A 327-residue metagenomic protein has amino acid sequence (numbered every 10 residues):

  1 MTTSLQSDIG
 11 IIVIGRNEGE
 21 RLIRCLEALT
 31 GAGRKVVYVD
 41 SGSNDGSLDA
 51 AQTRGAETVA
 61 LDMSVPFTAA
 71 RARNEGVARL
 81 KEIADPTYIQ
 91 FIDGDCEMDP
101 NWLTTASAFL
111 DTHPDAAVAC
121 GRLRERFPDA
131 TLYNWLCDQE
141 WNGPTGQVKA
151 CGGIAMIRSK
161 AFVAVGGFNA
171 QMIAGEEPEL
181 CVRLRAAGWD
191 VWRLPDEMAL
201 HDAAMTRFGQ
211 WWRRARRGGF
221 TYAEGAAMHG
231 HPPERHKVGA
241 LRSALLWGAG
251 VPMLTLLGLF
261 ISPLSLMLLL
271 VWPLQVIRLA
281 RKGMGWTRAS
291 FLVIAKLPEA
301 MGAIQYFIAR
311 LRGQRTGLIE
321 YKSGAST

Functional and structural regions predicted by a protein language model:
N17-G31: Short, well-formed alpha-helical segments that are part of the catalytic scaffolds of diverse glycosyltransferases
A28, D40-D49, M63, C96: A conserved acidic beta->alpha catalytic loop
M63-E82, K149: Glycine-rich, basic loop-to-helix element that forms the pyrophosphate-binding segment of sugar-nucleotide handling
A84-E97: Short beta-strand-to-loop acidic/aromatic patch adjacent to the donor-nucleotide binding site
E97-L132: Conserved donor NDP-sugar-binding/catalytic core segment of glycosyltransferases
R124-R126, E140-I157, I173, E179: A recurrent flexible, glycine/aromatic-enriched loop bordering the glycosyltransferase active site that acts as
N169-M172, P178-E234: Catalytic donor/gating beta->alpha subdomain of glycosyltransferases that bind UDP-sugars
L246-G313: Membrane-embedded multi-pass helical conduit in multi-pass membrane proteins, especially envelope-biosynthetic
